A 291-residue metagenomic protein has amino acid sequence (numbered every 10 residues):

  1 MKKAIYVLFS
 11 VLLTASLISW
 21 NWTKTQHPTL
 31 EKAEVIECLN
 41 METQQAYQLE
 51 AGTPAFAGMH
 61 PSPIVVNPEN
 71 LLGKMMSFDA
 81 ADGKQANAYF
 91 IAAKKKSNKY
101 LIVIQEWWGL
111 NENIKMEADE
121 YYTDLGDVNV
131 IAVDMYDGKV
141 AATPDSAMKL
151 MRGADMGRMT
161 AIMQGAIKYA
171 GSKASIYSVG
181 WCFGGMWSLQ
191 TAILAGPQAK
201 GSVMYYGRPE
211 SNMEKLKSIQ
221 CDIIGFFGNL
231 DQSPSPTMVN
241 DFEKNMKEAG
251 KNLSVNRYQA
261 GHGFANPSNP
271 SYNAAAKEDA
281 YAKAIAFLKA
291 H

Functional and structural regions predicted by a protein language model:
H27-A51, S62-E69, M75-A170, F264: Serine-hydrolase catalytic machinery in alpha/beta-hydrolase-like enzymes
E117, S235-N245: Short alpha-helix in the alpha/beta-hydrolase fold that links the catalytic acid
A170-W181: Alpha/beta-hydrolase fold nucleophile elbow
G180-G184, S188: Gly/Ala-rich beta-loop-alpha elbow adjacent to hydrolase catalytic centers
Q198-R208: A conserved short beta-strand
I219, G225-F227: Short beta-strand/loop motif that positions the catalytic acidic residue of the alpha/beta-hydrolase fold
L230-P234: Acidic catalytic loop of the alpha/beta-hydrolase fold
K247-H291: C-terminal catalytic histidine-bearing segment of alpha/beta-hydrolase fold enzymes
